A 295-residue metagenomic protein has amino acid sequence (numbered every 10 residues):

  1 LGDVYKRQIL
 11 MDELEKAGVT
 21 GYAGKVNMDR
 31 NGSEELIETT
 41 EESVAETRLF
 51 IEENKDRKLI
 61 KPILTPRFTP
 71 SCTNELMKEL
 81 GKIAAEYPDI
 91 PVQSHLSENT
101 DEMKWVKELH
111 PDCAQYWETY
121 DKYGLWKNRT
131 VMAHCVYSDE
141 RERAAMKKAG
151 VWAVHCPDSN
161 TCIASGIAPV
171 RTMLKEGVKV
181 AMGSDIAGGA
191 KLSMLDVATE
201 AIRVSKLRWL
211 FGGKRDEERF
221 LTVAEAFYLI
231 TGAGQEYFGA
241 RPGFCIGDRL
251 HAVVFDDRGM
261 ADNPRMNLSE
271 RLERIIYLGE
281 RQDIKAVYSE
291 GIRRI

Functional and structural regions predicted by a protein language model:
L1-Y5: Short, small-residue-biased leader/transition segments that mark boundaries at the very start of proteins
I9-C135: Metal-coordinating catalytic core of metallo-dependent amide/deamination hydrolases
L14, L64, H95, M132 (+8 more regions): Divalent metal-coordination and catalytic microenvironments
S71, E98-D101, Y137-R143, T161-S165 (+1 more regions): Active-site environment of divalent metal-dependent phosphoester hydrolases
K122-L125, V170-A261: His/Asp/Glu-enriched, well-ordered alpha-helical/loop segment that forms or immediately abuts the divalent-metal
T130-S138, C156-S159: Catalytic beta/alpha-barrel core
R141, W152-T172, E176-V178, G183-S184: A conserved active-site cap/scaffold subdomain adjacent to cofactor or substrate pockets
R249-I295: C-terminal cap of metal-dependent C-N hydrolases
